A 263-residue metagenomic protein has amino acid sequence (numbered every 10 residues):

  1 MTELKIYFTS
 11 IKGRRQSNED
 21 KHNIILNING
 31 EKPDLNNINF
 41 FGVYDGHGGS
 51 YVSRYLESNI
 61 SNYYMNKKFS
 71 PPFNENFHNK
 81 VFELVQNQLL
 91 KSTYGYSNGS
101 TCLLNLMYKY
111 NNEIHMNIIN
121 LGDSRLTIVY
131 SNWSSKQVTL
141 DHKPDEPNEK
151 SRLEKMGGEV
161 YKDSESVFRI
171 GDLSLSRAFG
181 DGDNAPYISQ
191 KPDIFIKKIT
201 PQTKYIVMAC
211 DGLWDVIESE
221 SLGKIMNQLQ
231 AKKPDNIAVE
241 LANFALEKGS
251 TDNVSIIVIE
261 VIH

Functional and structural regions predicted by a protein language model:
M1-H263: PP2C/PPM-type serine/threonine phosphatase catalytic domain
